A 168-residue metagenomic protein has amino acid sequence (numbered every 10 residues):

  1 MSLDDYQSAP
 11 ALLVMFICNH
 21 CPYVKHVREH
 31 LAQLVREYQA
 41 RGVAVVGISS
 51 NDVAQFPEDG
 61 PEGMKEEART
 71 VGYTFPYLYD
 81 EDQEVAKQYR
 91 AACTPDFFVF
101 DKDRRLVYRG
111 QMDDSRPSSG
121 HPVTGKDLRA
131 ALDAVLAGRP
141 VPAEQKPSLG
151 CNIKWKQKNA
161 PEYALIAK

Functional and structural regions predicted by a protein language model:
M1-L12, A40, R109-K168: Non-globular targeting/processing and membrane-anchoring segments
S2-V27, L31, V45, L132: Short active-site neighborhood of thiol/selenol oxidoreductases, capturing the structured segment around
A9-A11, R41-A44, Y73-F75, K102: Loop/turn elements at helix/coil->beta-strand transitions in domains of secreted/extracellular proteins
M15, V46-S50, G110: Short beta-strands and strand-loop turn motifs
C18-E29, F97, C151-W155, K168: Short, thiol/selenol-centered motifs that function as redox-active sites or metal-ligating centers
P22, A54, L106, S115-R116: Flexible, glycine-rich phosphate/dinucleotide-binding loops and adjacent beta-alpha linkers at cofactor/substrate
K25-T70, E81-K87: Structural microenvironment flanking redox-active thiols in thiol-disulfide oxidoreductases
K65-D101, L106-V107: Short, internal strand/loop/helix patches that form the active-site neighborhood or redox-interaction surface
